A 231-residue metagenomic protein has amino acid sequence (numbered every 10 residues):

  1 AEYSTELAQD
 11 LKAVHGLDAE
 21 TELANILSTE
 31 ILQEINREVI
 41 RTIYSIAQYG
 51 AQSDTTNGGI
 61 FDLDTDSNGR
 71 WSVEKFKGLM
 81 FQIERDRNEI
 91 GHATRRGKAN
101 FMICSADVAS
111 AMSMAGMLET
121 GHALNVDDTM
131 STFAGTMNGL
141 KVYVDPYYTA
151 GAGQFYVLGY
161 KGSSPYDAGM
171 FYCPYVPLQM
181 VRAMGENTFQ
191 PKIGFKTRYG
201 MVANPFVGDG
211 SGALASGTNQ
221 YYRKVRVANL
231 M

Functional and structural regions predicted by a protein language model:
E2-N25, E34, K77-G78, E84 (+2 more regions): Sequence/fold signature of self-assembling virion shell proteins
Y3-T5, G16-R85: Alpha-helical scaffold segments that mediate packing/assembly in large oligomeric complexes
D10-A13, L32-S53, R85, E89-N100 (+2 more regions): Intrinsically disordered or highly flexible coil/loop and linker segments, enriched in small and charged/polar residues
Y49-G59, S67, A93-R96, G162-S164 (+1 more regions): Intrinsically disordered, low-complexity coil segments
S53-D127: Extended, solvent-exposed, turn-rich assembly/linker loops in the middle of proteins
